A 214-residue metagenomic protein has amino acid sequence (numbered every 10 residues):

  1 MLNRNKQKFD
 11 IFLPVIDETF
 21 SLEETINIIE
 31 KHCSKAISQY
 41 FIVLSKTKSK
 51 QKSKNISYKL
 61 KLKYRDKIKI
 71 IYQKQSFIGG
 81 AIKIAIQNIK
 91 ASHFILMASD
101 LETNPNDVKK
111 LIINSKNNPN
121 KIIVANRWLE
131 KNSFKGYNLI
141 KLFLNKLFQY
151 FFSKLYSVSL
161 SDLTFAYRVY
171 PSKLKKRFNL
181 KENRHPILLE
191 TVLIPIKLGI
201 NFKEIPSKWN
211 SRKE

Functional and structural regions predicted by a protein language model:
K8-D10, F41: Cell-envelope/extracellular polymer assembly enzymes that use nucleotide-activated donors
E18-H32: Short, well-formed alpha-helical segments that are part of the catalytic scaffolds of diverse glycosyltransferases
I37-K48, I71-K74: Short beta-strand/loop segment that forms part of the nucleotide-sugar
L44-K54, L101: A conserved acidic beta->alpha catalytic loop
Y58, Q73-N88, H93, P105-H185 (+1 more regions): Acceptor/aglycone-binding surface of glycosyltransferases and processive sugar-polymer synthases
L174-F178, R184-N201: A short, conserved alpha-helix in the catalytic core of glycosyltransferases
K203-E214: Active-site donor/metal-binding and catalytic loop motifs of nucleotide-sugar-dependent glycosylation enzymes
